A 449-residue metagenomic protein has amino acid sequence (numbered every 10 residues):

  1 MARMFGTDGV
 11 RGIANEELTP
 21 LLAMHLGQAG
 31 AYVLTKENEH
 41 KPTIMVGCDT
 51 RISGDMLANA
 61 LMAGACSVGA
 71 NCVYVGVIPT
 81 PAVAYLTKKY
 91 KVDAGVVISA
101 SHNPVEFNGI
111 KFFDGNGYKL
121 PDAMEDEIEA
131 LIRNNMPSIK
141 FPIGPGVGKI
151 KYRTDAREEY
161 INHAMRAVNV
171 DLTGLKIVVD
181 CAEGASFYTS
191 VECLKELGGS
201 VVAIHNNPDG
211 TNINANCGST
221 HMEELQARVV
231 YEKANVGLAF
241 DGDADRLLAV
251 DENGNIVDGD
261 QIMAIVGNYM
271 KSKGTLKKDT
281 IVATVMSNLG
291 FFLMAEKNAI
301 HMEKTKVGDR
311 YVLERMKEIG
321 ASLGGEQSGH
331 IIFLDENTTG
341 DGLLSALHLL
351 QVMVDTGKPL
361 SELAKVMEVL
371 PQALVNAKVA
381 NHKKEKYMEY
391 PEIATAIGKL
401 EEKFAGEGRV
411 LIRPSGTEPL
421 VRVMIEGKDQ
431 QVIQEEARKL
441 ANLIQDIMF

Functional and structural regions predicted by a protein language model:
M1-A63, S67-V68, V147-I177, E385 (+1 more regions): An N-terminal, well-structured beta->alpha segment
I13, N108-E232: Gly/Ser/Thr-enriched, mixed-charge loops and adjacent short helices that form phosphate/oxyanion-binding elements
Y32, K36, H40-F107, E192-V250 (+1 more regions): N-terminal small/polar loop signature for handling phosphorylated ligands or for N-terminal nucleophile
E39-D49, V73, K176-V179, D279-V285 (+1 more regions): Short glycine-rich phosphate-binding loop at a beta-alpha junction
V92-F107, V229-D251, N255-I256, I300-D341: Glycine-rich phosphate-binding loop
D126-I161, R166, E252-G325, I332-F333: Proline/glycine-rich low-complexity loops and linkers
K273-F449: Phosphate-binding and adjacent anionic-ligand microenvironments
